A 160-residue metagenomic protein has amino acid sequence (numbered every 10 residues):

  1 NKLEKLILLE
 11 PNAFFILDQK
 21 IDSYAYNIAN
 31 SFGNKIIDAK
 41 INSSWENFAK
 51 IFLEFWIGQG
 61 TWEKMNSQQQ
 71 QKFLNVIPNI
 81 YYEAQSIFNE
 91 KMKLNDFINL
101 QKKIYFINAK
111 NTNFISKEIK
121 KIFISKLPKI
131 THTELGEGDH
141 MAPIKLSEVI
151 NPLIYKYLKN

Functional and structural regions predicted by a protein language model:
K2-A39: Flexible "cap/lid" loop of the alpha/beta hydrolase fold
K2-E4, I130, G138: Core-facing hydrophobic residues within beta-strands of well-ordered domains
K5-I7, Y105, T131: A structural signal for isolated positions on well-ordered beta-strands in alpha/beta enzyme cores
F32-F48, K145: Short helix-adjacent coil turns
A39, P152-N160: C-terminal alpha-helix
I41-N79: Conserved alpha/beta-hydrolase catalytic His-Asp/Glu region
Q69-S125, E134: Conserved serine/cysteine hydrolase catalytic core
L135-N151: Catalytic histidine-centered segment of alpha/beta-hydrolase-like enzymes
